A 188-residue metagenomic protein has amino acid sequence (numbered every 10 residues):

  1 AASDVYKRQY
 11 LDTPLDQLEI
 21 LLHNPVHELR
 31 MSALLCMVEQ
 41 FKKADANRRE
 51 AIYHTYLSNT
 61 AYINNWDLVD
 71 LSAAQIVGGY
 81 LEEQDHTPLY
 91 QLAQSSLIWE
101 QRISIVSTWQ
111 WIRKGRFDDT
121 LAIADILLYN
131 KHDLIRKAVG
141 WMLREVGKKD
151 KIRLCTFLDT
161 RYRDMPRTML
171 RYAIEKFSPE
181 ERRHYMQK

Functional and structural regions predicted by a protein language model:
S3-K188: Alpha-helical scaffold domains
